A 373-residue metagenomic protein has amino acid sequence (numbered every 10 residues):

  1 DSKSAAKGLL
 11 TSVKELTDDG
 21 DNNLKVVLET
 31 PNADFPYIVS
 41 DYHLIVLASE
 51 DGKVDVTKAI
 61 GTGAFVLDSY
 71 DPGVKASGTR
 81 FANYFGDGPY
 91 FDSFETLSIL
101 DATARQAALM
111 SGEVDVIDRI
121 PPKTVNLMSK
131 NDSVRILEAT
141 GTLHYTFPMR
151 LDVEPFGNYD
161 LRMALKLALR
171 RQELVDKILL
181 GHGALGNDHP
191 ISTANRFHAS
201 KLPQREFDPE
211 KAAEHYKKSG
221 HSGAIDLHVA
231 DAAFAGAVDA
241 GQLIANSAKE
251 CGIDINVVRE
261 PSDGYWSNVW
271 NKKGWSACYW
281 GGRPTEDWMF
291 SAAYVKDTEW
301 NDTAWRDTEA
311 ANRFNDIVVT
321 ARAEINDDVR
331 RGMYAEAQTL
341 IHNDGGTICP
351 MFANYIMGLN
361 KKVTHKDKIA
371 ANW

Functional and structural regions predicted by a protein language model:
A5-A48: Surface-exposed binding/hinge segments that line and control ligand-binding clefts or catalytic entry sites
L10-T17, E250, D254-G264, S291-K361: Extracytoplasmic/peripheral linker and loop segments enriched in polar/acidic and small residues with frequent Thr/Pro
A33-V39, K218-A235, K272, S276-G281 (+1 more regions): Bilobed periplasmic-binding protein-like "clamshell/Venus-flytrap" ligand-binding domains
K53, F81-L127, N246, D254: Ligand-site clamp/hinge motif
T79-A82, G141-A164, A168, A353-N354: A bilobed periplasmic-binding-protein/Venus flytrap-type ligand-binding module shared by bacterial periplasmic
D152-N195, G236-A240, I341-C349: Periplasmic-binding protein-like
L185-K218, A232-D239: Structural transition elements
M357-W373: Long beta-strand-rich cores associated with HINT superfamily self-processing modules
